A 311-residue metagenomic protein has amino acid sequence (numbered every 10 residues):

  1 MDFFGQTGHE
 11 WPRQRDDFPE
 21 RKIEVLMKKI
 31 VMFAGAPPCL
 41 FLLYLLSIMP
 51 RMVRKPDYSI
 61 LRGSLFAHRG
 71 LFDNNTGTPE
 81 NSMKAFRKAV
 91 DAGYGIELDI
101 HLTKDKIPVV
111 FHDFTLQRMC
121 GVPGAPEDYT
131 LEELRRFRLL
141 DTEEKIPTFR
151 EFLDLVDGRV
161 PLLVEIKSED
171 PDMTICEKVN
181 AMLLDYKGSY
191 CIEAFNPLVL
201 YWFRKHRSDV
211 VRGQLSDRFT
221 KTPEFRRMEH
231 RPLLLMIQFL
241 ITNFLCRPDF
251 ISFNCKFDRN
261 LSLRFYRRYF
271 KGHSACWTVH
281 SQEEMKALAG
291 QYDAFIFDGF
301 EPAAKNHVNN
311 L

Functional and structural regions predicted by a protein language model:
D2-L311: Phosphate-group recognition and catalysis centered on beta-loop-alpha active-site segments
